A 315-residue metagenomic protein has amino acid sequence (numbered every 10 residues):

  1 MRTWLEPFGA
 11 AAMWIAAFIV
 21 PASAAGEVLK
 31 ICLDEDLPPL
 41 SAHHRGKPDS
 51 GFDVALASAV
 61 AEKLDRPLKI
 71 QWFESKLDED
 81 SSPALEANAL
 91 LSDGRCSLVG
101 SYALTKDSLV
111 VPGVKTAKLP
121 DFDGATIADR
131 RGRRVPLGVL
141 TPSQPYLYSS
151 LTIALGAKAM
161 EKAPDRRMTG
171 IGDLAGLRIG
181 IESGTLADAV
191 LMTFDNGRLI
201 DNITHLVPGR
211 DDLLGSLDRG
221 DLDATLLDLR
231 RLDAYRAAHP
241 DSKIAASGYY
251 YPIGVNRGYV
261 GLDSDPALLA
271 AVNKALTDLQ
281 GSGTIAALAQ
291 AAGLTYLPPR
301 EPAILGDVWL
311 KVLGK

Functional and structural regions predicted by a protein language model:
G26-V111, L206: Extracytoplasmic small-molecule ligand-binding "clamshell" domains of the periplasmic binding protein/Venus flytrap
D34-D36, A128-T152, L229-R230, R236-L276 (+1 more regions): Periplasmic-binding protein-like
E35-P38, G46-L64, Y148-G209, R230-R231: Bilobed "Venus flytrap"/periplasmic-binding protein-like clamshell domains and structurally analogous long
V54-L64, L155-D165, L177-R178, V255-L297: Extended ligand-binding regions for polar small-molecule ligands
V60, L85-S92, I153, L174 (+2 more regions): Hydrophobic residues within well-ordered alpha-helices
I70-I171, Y251, L313-G314: Acidic, polar ligand-binding/catalytic clefts
S92-Y102, D223-D228, I244-A245: Paired acidic/hydrophobic, glycine-rich loop segments that form the ligand-binding mouth/hinge of periplasmic-binding
K162-T169, L186-T193, K243-A245, T277-K315: Ligand-binding clefts/hinges and TM-proximal coupling segments of bilobed small-molecule sensing domains
